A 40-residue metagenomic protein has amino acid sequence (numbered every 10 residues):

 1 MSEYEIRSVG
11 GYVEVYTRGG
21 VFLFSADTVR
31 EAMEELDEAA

Functional and structural regions predicted by a protein language model:
M1-V21: Short aromatic-glycine-(Arg/Gly/Cys) micro-motifs in beta-strand/loop hairpins
Y16-T17, S25-A40: A short, charged, amphipathic alpha-helix used as a generic interaction element across diverse proteins
